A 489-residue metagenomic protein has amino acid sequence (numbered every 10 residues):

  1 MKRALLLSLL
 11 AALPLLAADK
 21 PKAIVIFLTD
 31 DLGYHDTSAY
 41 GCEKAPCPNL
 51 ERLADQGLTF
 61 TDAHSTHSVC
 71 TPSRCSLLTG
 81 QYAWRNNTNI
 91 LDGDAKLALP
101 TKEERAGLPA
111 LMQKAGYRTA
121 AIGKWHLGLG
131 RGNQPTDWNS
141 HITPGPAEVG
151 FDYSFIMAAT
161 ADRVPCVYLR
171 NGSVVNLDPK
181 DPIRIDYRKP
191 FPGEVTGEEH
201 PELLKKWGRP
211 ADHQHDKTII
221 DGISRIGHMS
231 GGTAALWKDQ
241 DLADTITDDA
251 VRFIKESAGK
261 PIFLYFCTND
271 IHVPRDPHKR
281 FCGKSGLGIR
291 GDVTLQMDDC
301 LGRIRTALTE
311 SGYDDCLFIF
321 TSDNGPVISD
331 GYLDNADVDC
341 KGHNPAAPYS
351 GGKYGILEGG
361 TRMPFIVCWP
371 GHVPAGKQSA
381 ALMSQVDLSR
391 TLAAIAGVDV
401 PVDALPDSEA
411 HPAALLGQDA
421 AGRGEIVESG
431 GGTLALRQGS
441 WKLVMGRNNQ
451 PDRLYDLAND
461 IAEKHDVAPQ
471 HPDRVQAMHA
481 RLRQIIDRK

Functional and structural regions predicted by a protein language model:
K2-S8: Sec-dependent signal peptide recognition, specifically the positively charged N-region followed immediately by
S8-A17: Hydrophobic h-region of N-terminal signal peptides that target proteins for export in Gram-negative bacteria
A17-R453, L457-R488: Formylglycine-dependent sulfatase
